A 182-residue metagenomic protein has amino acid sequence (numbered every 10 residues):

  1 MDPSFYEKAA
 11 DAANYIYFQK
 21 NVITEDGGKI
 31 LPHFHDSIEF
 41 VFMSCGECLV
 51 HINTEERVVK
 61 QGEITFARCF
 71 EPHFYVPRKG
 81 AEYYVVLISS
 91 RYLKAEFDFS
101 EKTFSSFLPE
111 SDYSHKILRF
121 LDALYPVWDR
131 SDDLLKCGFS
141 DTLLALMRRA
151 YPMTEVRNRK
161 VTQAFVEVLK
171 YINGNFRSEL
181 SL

Functional and structural regions predicted by a protein language model:
M1-K60, P77, F104-S105: Generic protein-terminus/edge-of-domain signal
S44, R148, N173, R177: Short, locally clustered residues in the helix-turn-helix/winged-helix DNA-binding domain
V59-P72: Conserved metal-binding segment of the jelly-roll/cupin
C69-L93: Ligand-binding loop in jelly-roll beta-barrel domains
I88-F104: Conserved segment of winged-helix/HTH DNA-binding domains
F99-R157, K170: Amphipathic alpha-helical segments enriched in hydrophobic/aromatic residues interleaved with Lys/Arg
V156-L182: A short, Lys/Arg-enriched amphipathic alpha-helix from helix-turn-helix/homeodomain DNA-binding modules
